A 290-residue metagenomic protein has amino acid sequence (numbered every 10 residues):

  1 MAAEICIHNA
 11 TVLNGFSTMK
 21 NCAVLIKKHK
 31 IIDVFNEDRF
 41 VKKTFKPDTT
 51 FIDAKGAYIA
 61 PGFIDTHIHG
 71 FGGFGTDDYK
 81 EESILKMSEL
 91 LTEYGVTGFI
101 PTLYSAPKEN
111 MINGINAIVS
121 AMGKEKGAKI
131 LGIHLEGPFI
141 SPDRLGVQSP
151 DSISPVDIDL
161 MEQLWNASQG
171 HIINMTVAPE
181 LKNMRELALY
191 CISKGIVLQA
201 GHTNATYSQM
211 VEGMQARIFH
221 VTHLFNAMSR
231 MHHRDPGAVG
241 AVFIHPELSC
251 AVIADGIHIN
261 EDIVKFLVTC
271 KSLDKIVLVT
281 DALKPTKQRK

Functional and structural regions predicted by a protein language model:
A2-C6, V12-A60: Histidine-rich, glycine-flanked metal-binding segment
C6, G62-I64, Q199, L278-V279: Residue-level marker for buried hydrophobic side chains located in beta-strands that build the well-ordered beta-sheet
A10, V24, H29, G56 (+6 more regions): Divalent metal-coordination and catalytic microenvironments
A57-N110: Metal-associated gating/positioning segment near the N- to mid-region
I68, P179-E180, T203, D255-G256 (+1 more regions): Active-site metal-binding loops of divalent metal-dependent hydrolases
T97-G98, I173, F219, D274: Short acidic/polar active-site loop segments enriched in Thr and Asp
E109-P236, K287: Histidine/acidic-residue-rich, glycine-tolerant segments that coordinate divalent metal ions
Q209-K290: Active-site-adjacent C-terminal substructures of enzyme catalytic domains
